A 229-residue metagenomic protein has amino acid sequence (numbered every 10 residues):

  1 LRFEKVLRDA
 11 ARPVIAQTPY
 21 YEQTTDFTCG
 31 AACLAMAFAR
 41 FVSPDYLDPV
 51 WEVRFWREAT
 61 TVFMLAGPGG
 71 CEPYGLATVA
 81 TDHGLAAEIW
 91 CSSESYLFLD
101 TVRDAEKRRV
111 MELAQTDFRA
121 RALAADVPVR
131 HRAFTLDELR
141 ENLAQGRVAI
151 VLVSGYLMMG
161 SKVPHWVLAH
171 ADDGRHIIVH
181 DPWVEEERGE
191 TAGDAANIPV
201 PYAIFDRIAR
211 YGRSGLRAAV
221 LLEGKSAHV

Functional and structural regions predicted by a protein language model:
L1-D9, L143-A144, V148, S154-W166 (+1 more regions): Noncatalytic regulatory segments and standalone regulatory/sensor domains
R2-G70, Y74-W90, E141-Q145: Active-site nucleophile-adjacent alpha helix/oxyanion-hole segment immediately C-terminal to the catalytic cysteine
F3, A11-V14, W51-F55, L113-F118 (+3 more regions): Generic detector of short, locally flexible boundary/turn motifs and exposed helical patches
E52-T60, A77, M111, R119 (+2 more regions): Generic detector of well-ordered alpha-helical segments enriched in charged/polar residues, highlighting helical
C71, G75, F134, P164: Short, well-structured alpha-helical interface segments that form or flank functional binding sites
L76-M159: Predominantly the structural core of cysteine protease catalytic domains
